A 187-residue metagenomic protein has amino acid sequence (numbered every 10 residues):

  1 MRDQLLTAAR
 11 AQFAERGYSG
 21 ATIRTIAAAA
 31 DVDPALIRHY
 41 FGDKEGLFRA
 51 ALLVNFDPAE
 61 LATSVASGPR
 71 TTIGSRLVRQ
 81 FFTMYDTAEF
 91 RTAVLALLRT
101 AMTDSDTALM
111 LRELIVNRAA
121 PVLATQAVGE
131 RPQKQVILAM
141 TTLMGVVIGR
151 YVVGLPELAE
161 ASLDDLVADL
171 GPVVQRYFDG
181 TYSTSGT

Functional and structural regions predicted by a protein language model:
M1: Short Lys/Arg-rich basic patches
Q4, A8-G46, A50: Helix-turn-helix
L53-P58: Short, basic, alpha-helical segments at the C-terminal edge of helix-turn-helix-like DNA-binding modules
E60-V94: Hydrophobic alpha-helical connector segments
F81, V94-A101, A139-V147: Short alpha-helical scaffolding segments that buttress acidic/His motifs in well-ordered protein cores
Y85-E113: Amphipathic alpha-helical segments used for helix-helix packing
A108-E113, L123-Y177, T181-T187: Hydrophobic/aromatic-rich alpha-helical bundle segments in the mid-to-C-terminal region
R118: Lipid deacylating catalytic domains
